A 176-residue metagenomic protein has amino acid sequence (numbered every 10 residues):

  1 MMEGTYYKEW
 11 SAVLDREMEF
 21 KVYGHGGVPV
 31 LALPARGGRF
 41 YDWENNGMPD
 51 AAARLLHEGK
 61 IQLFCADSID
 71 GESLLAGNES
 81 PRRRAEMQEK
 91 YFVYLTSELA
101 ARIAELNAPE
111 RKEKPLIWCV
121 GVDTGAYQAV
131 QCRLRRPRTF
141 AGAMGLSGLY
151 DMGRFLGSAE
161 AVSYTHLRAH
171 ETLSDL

Functional and structural regions predicted by a protein language model:
M1-V28: A domain-start/cap signature at the N-terminus of enzymes
G24-L55: Short, surface-exposed "cap/lid" segments of acyl-processing enzymes
L31, F64-A66, M144: Hydrophobic/aromatic beta-strand patches that form the interior of the parallel beta-sheet core in alpha/beta enzyme
G37, D70, Y150: Alpha/beta-hydrolase active-site loop signature
L56-L74: Conserved alpha/beta-hydrolase
A85-E105: Alpha/beta-hydrolase active-site loop
K114-A159: Primarily recognizes the serine-hydrolase "nucleophile elbow" in alpha/beta-hydrolase and SGNH/GDSL folds
H166-L176: Single conserved hydrophobic/aromatic residue that forms the stacking wall/gate of nucleotide- or nucleobase-binding
